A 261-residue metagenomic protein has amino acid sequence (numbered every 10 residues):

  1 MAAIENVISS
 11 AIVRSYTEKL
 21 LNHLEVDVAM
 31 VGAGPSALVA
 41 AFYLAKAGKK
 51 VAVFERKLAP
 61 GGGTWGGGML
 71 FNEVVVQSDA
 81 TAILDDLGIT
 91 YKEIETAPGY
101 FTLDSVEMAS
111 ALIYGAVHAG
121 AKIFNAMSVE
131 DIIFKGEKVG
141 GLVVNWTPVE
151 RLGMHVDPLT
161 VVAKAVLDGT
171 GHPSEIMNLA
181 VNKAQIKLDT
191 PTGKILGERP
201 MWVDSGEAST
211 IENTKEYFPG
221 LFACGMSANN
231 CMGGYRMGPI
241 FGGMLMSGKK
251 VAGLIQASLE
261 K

Functional and structural regions predicted by a protein language model:
M1-D27, K194, R199-V203, F222 (+1 more regions): Extreme N-terminal leader/targeting segments of oxidoreductases
L21-A52, M244, V251-A252, Q256: N-terminal Rossmann-like FAD-binding beta1-loop-alpha1 element of flavoenzymes
A29-V31, F54, T160-H172: Short hydrophobic core segments
A45-W65: Glycine-rich FAD pyrophosphate-binding loop
G66-T90: N-terminal glycine-rich dinucleotide-binding loop that anchors FAD/FMN and/or NAD(P) in oxidoreductases
G88-A165: Feature captures the FAD/FMN-dependent oxidoreductase FAD-binding
D168-K183: Flavin (primarily FAD) binding-site architecture
C231-E260: A conserved FAD-binding loop/helix module that cradles the flavin
